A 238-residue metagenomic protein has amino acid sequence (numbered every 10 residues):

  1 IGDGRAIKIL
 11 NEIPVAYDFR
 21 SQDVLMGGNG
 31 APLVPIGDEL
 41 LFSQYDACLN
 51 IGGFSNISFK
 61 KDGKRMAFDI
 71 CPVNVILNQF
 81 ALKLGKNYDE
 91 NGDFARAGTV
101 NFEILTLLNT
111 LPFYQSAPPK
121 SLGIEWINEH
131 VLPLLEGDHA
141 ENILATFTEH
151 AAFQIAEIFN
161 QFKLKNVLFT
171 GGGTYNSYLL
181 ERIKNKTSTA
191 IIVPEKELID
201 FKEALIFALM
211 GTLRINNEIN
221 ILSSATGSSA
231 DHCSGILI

Functional and structural regions predicted by a protein language model:
I1-G4: Short beta-strand-loop/turn "lid" adjacent to the catalytic site in phosphate-handling enzymes
A6, V15-A31, P35, E218-D231 (+1 more regions): N-terminal lobe of the biotin/lipoate ligase/transferase fold
L10-E39, A47-F113: Glycine-rich phosphate-binding loop plus the immediately following alpha-helix
L25-I36, I143-Q154, E203: A glycine-rich, Thr/Ser-enriched phosphate-binding loop motif common to dinucleotide/cofactor-binding enzymes
S43-C48, K83-D89, I158-K163, T212-L222: Short helix-capping/linker segments at secondary-structure and domain boundaries
I51-G53, N166-Y175, A204: Glycine-rich beta-strand-to-loop/alpha-helix junction loops that act as flexible
K86-N166, N176-N185: A contiguous, well-structured pocket-lining segment that forms one wall/lid of small-molecule binding clefts in soluble
E149, P194-I238: Glycine-rich phosphate-binding/hydrolytic loop that grips phosphoryl groups
